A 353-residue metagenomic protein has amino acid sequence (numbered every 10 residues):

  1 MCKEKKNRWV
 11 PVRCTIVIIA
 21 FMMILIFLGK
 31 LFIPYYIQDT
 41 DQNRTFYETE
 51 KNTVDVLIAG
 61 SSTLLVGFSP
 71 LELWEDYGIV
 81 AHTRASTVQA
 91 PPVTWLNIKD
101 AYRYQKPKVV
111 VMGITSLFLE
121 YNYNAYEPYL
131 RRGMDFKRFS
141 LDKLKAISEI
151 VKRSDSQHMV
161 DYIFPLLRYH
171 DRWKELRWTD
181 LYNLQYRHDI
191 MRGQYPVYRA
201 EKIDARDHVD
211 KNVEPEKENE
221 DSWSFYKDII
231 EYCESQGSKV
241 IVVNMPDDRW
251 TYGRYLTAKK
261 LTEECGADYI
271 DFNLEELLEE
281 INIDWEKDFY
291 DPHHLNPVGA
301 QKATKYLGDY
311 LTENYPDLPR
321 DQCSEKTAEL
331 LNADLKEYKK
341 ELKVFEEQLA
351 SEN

Functional and structural regions predicted by a protein language model:
M1-V10: N-terminal Lys/Arg-rich, disordered targeting/topogenic segments
R13-L31: Hydrophobic membrane-insertion alpha-helices, especially the h-region of bacterial N-terminal signal peptides
F32-T53: Alpha-helical transmembrane signal-anchor/signal-peptide segments
A59, T63-I147: Membrane-embedded segments
V88-P92, E218-E220, P246-R254: Acidic-and-aromatic substrate-binding clefts and catalytic sites of carbohydrate-active enzymes
P128-G237, Q322-N353: Secreted/periplasmic serine-hydrolase-like ester/acetyl group-modifying domain
K227-G253: Active-site segments of SGNH/GDSL-like serine hydrolases that catalyze O-acetyl group transfer/hydrolysis on lipids
Y255-E329, K339-N353: C-terminal regions of proteins
